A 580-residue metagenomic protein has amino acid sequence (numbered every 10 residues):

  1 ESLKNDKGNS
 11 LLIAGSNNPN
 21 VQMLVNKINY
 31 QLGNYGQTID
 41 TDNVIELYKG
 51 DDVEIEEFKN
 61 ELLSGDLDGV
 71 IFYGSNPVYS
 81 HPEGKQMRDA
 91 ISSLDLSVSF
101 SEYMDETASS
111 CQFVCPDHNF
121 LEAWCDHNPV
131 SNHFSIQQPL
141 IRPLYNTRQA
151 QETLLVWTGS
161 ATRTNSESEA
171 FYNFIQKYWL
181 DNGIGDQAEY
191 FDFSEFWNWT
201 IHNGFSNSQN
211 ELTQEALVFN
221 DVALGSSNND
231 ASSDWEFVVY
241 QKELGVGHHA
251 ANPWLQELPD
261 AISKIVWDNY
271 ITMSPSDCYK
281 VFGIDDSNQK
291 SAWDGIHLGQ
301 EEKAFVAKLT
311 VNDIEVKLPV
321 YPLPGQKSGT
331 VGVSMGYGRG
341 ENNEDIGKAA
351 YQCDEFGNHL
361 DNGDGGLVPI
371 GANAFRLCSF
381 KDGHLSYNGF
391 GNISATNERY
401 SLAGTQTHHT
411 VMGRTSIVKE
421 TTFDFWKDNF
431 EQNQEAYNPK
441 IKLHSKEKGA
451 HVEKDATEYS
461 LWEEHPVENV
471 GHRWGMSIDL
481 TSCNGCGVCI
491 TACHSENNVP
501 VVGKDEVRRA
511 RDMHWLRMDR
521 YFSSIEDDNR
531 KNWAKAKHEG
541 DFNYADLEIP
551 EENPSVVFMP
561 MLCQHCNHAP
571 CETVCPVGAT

Functional and structural regions predicted by a protein language model:
E1-S16, K27, N34, A150 (+2 more regions): Long, well-ordered, tryptophan-enriched scaffold segments
D6-N9, F134-I141, I262, P554-M559: Flexible glycine/proline-enriched surface loops and loop-helix/loop-strand junctions
N17-V21, P77-Y79: Gly/Ser/Thr-rich loops at beta-strand to alpha-helix junctions that form or flank small-molecule/cofactor-binding
M23-E57: Anionic-ligand anchoring segments at beta-strand to alpha-helix junctions in alpha/beta enzyme folds, i.e., glycine
N26, E56, N60, G65 (+10 more regions): Feature representing long, continuous alpha-helical segments
N43-L47, E56-L144, S160-R163, K177-M518 (+1 more regions): A cross-kingdom feature strongest in bacterial/archaeal respiratory oxidoreductases
Q149-L180: Non-catalytic, well-ordered alpha-helical segments in soluble enzyme domains
E464-W474, K504-M561, H565-T573, G578: Ferredoxin-type iron-sulfur electron-transfer modules in oxidoreductases and energy-metabolism complexes
